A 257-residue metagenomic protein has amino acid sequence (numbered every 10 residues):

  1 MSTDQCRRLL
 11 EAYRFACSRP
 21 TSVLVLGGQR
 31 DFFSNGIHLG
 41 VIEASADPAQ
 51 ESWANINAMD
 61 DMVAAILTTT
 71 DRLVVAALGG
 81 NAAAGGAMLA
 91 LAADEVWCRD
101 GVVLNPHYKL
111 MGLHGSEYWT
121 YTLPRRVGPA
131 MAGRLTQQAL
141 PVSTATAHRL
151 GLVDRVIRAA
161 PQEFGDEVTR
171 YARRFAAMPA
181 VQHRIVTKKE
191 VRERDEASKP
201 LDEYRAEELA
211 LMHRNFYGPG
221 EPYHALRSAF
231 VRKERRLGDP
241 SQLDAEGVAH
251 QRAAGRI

Functional and structural regions predicted by a protein language model:
M1-G27: Conserved CoA-thioester-binding segment of acyl-CoA-metabolizing enzymes
D4-A12, A49-D60: Well-ordered, non-membrane alpha-helical segments in soluble/globular domains
L26, H38, L89-L91, A147 (+1 more regions): Hydrophobic/aromatic residues within transmembrane alpha-helices of multi-pass small-molecule transporters
G28-A58: Glycine- (often His-adjacent) and acidic-residue-rich active-site loop that binds/positions the CoA thioester
A58-V74: A structural motif corresponding to the C-terminal end of an alpha-helix and its immediate exit/capping segment
T68-D71, A77-A84, A92-V103, H107-Q182: Crotonase-fold acyl-CoA enzyme core
V153-Y223: C-terminal long alpha-helix characteristic of the crotonase
S198-I257: C-terminal extensions of enzymes
